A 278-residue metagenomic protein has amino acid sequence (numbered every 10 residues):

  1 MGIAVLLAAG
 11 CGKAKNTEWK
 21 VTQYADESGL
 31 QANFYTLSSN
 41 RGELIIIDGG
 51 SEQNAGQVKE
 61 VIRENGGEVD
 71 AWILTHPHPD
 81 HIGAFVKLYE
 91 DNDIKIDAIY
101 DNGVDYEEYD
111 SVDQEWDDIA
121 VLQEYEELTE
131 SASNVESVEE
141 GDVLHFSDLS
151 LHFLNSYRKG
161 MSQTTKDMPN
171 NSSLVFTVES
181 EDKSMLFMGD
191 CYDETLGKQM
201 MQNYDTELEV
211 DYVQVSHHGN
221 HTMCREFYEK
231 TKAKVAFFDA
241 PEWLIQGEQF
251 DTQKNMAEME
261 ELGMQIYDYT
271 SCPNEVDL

Functional and structural regions predicted by a protein language model:
M1-I3: Sec-dependent N-terminal signal peptides
L7-G10: C-terminal motif of bacterial Sec signal peptides marking the signal peptidase cleavage site
G12-G67, E130-E209, N274-L278: Core dinuclear metal-dependent hydrolase active-site scaffold
Q23, I46-S51, V69-L74, Y106-E115 (+3 more regions): Second-shell loop/turn segments in exported
L30-Q31, E52-N54, P77-G83, D105-Y109 (+4 more regions): Active-site environment of divalent metal-dependent phosphoester hydrolases
N40-E43, E52-D105, Q202-N220, K232-F237: Active-site metal-binding motif and surrounding structural segment of the metallo-beta-lactamase
Q53, Q57-V61, G83-K87, A120 (+4 more regions): Extracytoplasmic/secreted proteins, especially bacterial periplasmic and envelope-associated proteins
A98, V104-N170, Q199, V235 (+1 more regions): Binuclear metal-ion centers of metallo-dependent hydrolases, dominated by the metallo-beta-lactamase
